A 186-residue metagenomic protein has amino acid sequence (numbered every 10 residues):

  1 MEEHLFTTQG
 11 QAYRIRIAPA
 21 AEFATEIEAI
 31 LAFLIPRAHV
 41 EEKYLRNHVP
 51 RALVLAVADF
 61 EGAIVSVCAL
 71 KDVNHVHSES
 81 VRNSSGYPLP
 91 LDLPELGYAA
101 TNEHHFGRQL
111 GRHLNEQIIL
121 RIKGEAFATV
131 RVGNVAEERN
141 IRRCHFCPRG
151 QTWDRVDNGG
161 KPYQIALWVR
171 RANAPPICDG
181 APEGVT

Functional and structural regions predicted by a protein language model:
E2-K43, D59-F60: Short amphipathic alpha-helix that is part of the acyltransferase structural core
A32-A69, N74-V76: Active-site rim helix/loop that mediates acceptor-substrate recognition in acyltransferases
A63-Y98, F106, R155-G160: Conserved acyl-donor/pantetheine-binding loop and adjacent beta-alpha core of acyl/acetyltransferases and related
G97, N102, R131: Residue-level recognition of the GNAT/N-acetyltransferase active site
T101, F106-L120, R139, R143: Conserved acetyl-CoA-binding loop-helix of GNAT-fold acetyltransferases
L120-G133: Conserved GNAT acetyl-CoA-binding A-motif
V132-D154: Conserved active-site alpha-helix within GNAT-family acetyltransferase domains
D154-T186: C-terminal "cap" of GNAT-fold acetyltransferases
